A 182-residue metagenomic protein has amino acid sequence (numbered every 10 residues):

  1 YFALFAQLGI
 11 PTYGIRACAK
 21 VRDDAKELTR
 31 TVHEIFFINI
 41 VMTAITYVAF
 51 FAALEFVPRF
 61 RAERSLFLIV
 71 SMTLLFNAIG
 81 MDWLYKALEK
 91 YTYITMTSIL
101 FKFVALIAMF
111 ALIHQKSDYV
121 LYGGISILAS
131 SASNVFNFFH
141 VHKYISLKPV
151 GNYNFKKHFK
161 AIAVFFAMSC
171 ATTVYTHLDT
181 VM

Functional and structural regions predicted by a protein language model:
Y1-R22, N39, A78-I79, S133 (+1 more regions): Small-residue-rich midsections of specific transmembrane alpha-helices
F5, F51-E55, R59-L84, A132: Alpha-helical transmembrane segments of multi-pass membrane proteins
G14, C18, I35, M72 (+6 more regions): Hydrophobic/aromatic residues within transmembrane alpha-helices of membrane transport systems, especially the TMDs
A25-V41, A52, F159: Interfacial transmembrane-helix starts/ends
A49-F51, T97-Y119, F136-N137: Alpha-helical transmembrane segments of multi-pass membrane transporters and transport-associated inner-membrane enzymes
L68, M72, Y85-F110: Alpha-helical transmembrane segments of multi-pass membrane transporters/permeases
M81-T92, I113-H114, I127-N152: C-terminal transmembrane helix end/exit motif
F101, Y122-N137, V141, Y153-M182: Transmembrane helical elements of multi-pass membrane transporters/channels
